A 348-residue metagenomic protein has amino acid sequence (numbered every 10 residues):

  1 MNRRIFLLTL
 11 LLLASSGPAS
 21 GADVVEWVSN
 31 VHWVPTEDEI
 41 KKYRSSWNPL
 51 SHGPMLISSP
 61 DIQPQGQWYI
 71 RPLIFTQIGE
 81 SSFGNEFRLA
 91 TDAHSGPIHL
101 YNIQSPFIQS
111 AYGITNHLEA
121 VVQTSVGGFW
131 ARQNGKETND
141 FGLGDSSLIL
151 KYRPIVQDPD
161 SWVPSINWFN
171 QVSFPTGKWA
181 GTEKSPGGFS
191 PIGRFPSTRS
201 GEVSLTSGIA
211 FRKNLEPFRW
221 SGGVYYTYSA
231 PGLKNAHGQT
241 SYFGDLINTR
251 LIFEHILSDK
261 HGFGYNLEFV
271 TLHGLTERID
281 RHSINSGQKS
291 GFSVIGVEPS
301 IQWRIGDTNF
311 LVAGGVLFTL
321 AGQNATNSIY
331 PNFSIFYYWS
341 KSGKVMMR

Functional and structural regions predicted by a protein language model:
D23-S29, S58-Q67, H117, I155-I166 (+5 more regions): Short loop/turn motifs that connect adjacent beta-strands in outer-membrane beta-barrel proteins
E37-W47, F75-S105, K136, P191 (+1 more regions): Surface-exposed strand-loop-strand hairpins of Gram-negative outer-membrane beta-barrel proteins
G53-M55, G66-W68, Q104-I108, G144-L150 (+5 more regions): Hydrophobic, lipid-facing positions within transmembrane beta-strands of outer-membrane proteins
S59-D61, A111, K151-R153, G208-N214 (+3 more regions): Transmembrane beta-barrel domains of outer membrane proteins
W68-P72, A120-V122, L148, P164-N170 (+7 more regions): Transmembrane beta-strands of outer-membrane beta-barrel proteins
I74-E80, T124-W130, P154, V172-K178 (+6 more regions): Transmembrane beta-strands of outer-membrane beta-barrel pores
S81-A93, N235-R348: Outer membrane beta-barrel transmembrane domains
G128-Y242, N285-G291: Outer-membrane pore/translocation modules
